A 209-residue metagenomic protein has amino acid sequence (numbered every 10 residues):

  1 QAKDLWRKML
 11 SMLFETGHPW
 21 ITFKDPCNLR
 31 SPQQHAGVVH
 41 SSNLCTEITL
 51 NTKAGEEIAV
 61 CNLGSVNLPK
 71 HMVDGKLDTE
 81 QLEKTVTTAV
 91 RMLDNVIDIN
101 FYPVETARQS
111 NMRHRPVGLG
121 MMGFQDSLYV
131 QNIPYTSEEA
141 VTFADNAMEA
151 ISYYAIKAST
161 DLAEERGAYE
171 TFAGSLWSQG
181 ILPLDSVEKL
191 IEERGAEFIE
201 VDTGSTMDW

Functional and structural regions predicted by a protein language model:
Q1, N67, D78, T136-S137: Helix N-cap and loop-to-helix transition residues
Q1-T16, I191-G195: Polar, glycine-rich mid-to-C-terminal structural blocks that act as macromolecule-binding/assembly scaffolds
K3, H114-G118, M122, V141-Y153: An alpha-helix initiation/capping motif
K8, G123-S127, F143, A158: A general alpha-helix detector
L13-N111, P116, G123-Q131: Function-dense linear segments that define catalytic or interfacial modules in macromolecule-processing proteins
T85-R108, P134-W209: Internal maturation/activation junctions in enzymes
